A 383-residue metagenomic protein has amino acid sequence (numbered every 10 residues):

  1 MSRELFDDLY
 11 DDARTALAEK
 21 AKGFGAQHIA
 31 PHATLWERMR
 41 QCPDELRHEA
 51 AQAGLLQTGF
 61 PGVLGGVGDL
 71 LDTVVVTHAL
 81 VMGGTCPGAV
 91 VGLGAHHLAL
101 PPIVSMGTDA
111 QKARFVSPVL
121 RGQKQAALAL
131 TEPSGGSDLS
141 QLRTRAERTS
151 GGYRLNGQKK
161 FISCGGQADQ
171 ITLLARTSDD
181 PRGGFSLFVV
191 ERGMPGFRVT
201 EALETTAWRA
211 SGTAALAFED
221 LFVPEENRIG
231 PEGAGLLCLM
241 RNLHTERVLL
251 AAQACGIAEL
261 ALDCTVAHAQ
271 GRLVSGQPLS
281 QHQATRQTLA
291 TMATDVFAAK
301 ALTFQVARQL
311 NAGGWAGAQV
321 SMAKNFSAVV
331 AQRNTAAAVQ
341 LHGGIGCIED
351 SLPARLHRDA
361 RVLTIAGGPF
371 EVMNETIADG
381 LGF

Functional and structural regions predicted by a protein language model:
M1-G84, L93, M106-Q111, P118 (+4 more regions): Alpha-helical interface subdomain recognition
D69, D138-S140, C164-D169, R182-G184 (+1 more regions): Short glycine/proline-enriched turns and hinge-like loops at secondary-structure junctions
H96-M106: Helix-loop "lid/cap" segments that line or gate small-molecule binding pockets
V119, S134-S137, F161-C164, T177-D179 (+1 more regions): Short Gly/Pro-enriched turn/cap motifs at secondary-structure boundaries
G122-L130: A short, Trp-centered hydrophobic/proline-enriched beta-strand micro-motif
Q141, G193-P224: Flexible, small-/acidic-enriched active-site or ligand-binding loops
G152, N156-V199: A short core secondary-structure module
L216-R241: A short, charged helix-loop
